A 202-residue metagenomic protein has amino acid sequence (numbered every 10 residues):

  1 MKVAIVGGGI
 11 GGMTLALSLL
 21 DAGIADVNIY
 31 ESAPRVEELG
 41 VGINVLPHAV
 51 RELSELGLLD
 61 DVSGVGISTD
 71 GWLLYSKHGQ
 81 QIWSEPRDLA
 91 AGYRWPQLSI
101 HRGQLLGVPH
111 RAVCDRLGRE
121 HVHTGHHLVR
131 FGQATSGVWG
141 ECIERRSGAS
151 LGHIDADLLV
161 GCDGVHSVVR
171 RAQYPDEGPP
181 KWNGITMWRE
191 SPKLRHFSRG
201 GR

Functional and structural regions predicted by a protein language model:
M1-G11: Beta1/beta-strand and adjacent pyrophosphate-binding region of the FAD-binding site in flavoprotein oxidoreductases
M1-V3, H48-Y174, G178-K193: Conserved N-terminal helical subregion
G11, R35, H166: Conserved Rossmann-like nucleotide-cofactor binding loop
T14-L15, V169: Hydrolases whose catalytic domains are alpha/beta-hydrolase-1, hotdog thioesterase, or metallo-beta-lactamase-like
L15-A25, E52-E55: A short, Lys/Arg-enriched amphipathic alpha-helix followed by its capping loop at the start of a domain
L20-V41: Glycine-rich FAD pyrophosphate-binding loop
P34-S54: Conserved N-terminal glycine-rich FAD pyrophosphate-binding loop of Rossmann-like flavoproteins
L194-G200: Short helix-loop capping/hinge motifs at secondary-structure junctions, enriched in acidic/polar residues
